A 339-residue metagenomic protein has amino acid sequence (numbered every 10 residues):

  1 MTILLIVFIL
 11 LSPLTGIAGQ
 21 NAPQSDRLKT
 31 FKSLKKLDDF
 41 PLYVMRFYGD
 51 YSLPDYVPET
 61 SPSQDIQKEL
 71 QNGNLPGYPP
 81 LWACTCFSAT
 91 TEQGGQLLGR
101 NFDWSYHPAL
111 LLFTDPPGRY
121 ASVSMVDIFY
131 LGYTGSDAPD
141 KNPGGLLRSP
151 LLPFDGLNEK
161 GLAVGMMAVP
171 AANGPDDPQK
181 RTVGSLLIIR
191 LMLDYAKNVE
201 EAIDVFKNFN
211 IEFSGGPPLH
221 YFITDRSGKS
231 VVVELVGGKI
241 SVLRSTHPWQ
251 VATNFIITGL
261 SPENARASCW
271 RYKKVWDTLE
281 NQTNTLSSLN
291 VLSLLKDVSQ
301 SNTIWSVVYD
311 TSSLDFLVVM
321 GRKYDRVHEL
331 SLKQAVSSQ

Functional and structural regions predicted by a protein language model:
I3-P13: Bacterial N-terminal signal peptides
L14-R190, D194-Y195, I211, N284-Q339: N-terminal mature-domain region immediately after signal-peptide cleavage in secreted/organellar precursors
V164-G165, A171-L295, Q300-T303: A surface/extracellular/periplasmic glyco- and lipid-processing/surface-interacting theme
